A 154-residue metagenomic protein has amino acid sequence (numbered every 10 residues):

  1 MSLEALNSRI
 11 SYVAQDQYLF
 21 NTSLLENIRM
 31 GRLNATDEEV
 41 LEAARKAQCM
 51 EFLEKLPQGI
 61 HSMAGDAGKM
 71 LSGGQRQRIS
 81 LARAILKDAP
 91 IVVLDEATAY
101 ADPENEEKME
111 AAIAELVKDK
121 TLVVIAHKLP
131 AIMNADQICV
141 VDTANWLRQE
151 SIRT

Functional and structural regions predicted by a protein language model:
N7-D16, L24-N27, L41-C49, H61-T154: ABC-family ATPase nucleotide-binding domain "signature/switch" substructure
N21: The conserved phosphate-sensing helix
R29-D37, E51: ABC-type ATPase nucleotide-binding domains, specifically the catalytic core motifs of the NBD
R32, L53, G68-M70: Short basic coil micro-motifs at the edges of alpha-helical modules that engage polyanionic partners
